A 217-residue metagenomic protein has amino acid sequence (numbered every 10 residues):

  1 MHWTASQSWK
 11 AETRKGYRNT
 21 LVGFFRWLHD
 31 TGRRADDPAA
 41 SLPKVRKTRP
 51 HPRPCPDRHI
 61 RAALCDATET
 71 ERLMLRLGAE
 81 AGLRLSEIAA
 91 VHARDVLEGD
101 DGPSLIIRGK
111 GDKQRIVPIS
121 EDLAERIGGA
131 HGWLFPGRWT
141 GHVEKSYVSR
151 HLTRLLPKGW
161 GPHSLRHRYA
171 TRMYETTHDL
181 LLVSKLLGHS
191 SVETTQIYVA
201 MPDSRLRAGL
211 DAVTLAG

Functional and structural regions predicted by a protein language model:
M1-H51: N-terminal core-binding DNA-recognition domain of tyrosine recombinases/integrases
R34, R49, C55-L85, A89 (+1 more regions): Basic, Lys/Arg- and aromatic-enriched nucleic-acid-binding interface segment
R34-D36, K47-A62, G111-E121, H131: DNA breakage-rejoining catalytic core of tyrosine-based enzymes
S86, A90-I127, E193: Conserved tyrosine-mediated DNA breakage-rejoining catalytic core shared by Y-recombinases
V96-E98, G159, D179-V199, S204: Short, polar N-cap/turn motifs at the start of nucleic acid-interacting alpha helices
P118-G159, H163: Active-site/catalytic core of tyrosine-dependent DNA strand-transfer enzymes
K158-T177: Short basic/aromatic active-site micro-motif
A200-G217: DNA/chromatin major-groove-contacting recognition/catalytic segments
